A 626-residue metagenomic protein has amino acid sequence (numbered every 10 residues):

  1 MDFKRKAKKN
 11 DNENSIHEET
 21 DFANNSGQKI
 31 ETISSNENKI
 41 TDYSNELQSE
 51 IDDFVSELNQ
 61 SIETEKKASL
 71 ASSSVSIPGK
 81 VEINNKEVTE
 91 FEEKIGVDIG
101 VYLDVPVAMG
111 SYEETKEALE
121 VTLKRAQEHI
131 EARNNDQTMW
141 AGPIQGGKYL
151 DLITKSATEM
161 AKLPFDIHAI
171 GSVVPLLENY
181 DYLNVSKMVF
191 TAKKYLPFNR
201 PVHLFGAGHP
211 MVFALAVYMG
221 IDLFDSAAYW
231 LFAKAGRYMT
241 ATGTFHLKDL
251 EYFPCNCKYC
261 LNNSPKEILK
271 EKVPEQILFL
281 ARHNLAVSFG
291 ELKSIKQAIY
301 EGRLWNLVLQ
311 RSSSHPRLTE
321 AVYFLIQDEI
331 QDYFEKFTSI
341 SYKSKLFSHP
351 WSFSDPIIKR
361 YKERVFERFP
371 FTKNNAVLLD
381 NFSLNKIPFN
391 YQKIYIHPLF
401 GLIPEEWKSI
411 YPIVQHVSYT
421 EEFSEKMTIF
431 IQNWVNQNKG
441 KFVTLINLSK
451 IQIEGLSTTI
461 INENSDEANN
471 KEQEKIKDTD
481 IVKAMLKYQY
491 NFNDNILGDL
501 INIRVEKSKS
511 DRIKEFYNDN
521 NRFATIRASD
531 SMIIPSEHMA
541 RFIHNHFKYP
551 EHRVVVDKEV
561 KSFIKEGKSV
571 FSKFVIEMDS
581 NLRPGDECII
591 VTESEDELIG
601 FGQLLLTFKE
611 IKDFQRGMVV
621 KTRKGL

Functional and structural regions predicted by a protein language model:
M1, E13, K39, N45 (+3 more regions): Active-site entrance/lid segments in N-terminal catalytic domains of soluble metabolic enzymes
A7-E50, N59: N-terminal intrinsically disordered, low-complexity tails
E50, F54-E57, F430, W434: Charge-rich, solvent-exposed alpha-helical interaction surfaces
D104-A108, C257-E463, V591-T592: C-terminal extensions of enzymes
V105-P106, S172-P175, A227-F232, L399-G401 (+2 more regions): Short, acidic/turn-prone active-site loops that include or flank metal/cofactor- and phosphate-binding residues
K116-L123, I130-C260, A468: Glycine-rich phosphate/ribose-binding loops and adjacent secondary-structure elements that form binding surfaces
T459-I460, N464-A528: N-terminal intrinsically disordered, low-complexity, charge/repeat-rich segments that act as generic
Q489, D494-R504, D519-P584, C588-L626: Beta-strand/loop-dominated core regions that host nucleotide or nucleotide-derived cofactor-binding catalytic loops
